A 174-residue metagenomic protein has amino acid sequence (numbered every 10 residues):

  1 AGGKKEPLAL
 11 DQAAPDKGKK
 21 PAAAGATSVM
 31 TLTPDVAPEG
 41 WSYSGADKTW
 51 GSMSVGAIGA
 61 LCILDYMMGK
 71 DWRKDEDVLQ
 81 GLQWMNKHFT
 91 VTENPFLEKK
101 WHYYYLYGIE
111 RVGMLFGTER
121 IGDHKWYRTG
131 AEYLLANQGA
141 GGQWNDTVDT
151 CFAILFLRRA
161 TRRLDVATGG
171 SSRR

Functional and structural regions predicted by a protein language model:
A1-R174: Preference for long, amphipathic alpha-helical scaffolds in soluble/luminal domains and all-alpha bundles
